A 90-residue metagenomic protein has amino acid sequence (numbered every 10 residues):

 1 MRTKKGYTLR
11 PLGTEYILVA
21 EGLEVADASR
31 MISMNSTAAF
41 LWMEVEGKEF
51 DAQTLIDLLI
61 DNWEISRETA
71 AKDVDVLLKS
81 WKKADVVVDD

Functional and structural regions predicted by a protein language model:
M1-M43, D90: Acidic, low-complexity/disordered tracts enriched in E/D and polar residues
R30-D90: Long, charge-rich, low-complexity alpha-helical segments
